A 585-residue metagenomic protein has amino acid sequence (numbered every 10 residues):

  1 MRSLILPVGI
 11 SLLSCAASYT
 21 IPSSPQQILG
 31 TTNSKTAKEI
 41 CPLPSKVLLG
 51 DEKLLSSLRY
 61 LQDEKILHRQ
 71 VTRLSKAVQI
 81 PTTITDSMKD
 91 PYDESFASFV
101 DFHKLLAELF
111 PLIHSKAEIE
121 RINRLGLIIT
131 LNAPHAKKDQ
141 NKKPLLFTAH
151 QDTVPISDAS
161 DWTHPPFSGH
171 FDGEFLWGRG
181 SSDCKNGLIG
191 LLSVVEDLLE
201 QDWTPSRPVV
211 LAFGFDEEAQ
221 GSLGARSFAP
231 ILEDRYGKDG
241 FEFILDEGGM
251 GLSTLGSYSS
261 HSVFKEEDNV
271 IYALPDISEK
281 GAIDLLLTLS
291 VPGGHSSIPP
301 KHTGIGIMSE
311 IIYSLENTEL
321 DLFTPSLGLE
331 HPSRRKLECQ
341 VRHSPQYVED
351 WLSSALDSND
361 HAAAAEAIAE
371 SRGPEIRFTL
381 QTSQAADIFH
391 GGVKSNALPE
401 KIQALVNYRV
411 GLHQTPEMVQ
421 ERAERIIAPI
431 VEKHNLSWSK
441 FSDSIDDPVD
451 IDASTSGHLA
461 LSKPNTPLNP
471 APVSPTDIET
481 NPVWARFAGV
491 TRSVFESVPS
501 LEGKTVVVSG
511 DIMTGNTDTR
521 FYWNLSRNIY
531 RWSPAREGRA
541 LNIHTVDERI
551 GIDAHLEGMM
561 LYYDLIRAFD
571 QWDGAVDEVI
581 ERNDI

Functional and structural regions predicted by a protein language model:
M1-T20: Fungal secretory targeting signals
R2, Y19-R179, L198-R207: Acidic/His- and Gly-rich active-site-bordering loop/insert found across diverse amide/peptide-bond hydrolases
H68, T72-K76, V100, K104-E108 (+8 more regions): Solvent-exposed, polar/charged alpha-helical surfaces in well-ordered, non-transmembrane soluble domains, broadly
S75, Q79-T83, A107, P111 (+10 more regions): Sec-exported extracytoplasmic/periplasmic mature domains
M88-K89, I156-S160, G221-A225, L255-Y258 (+3 more regions): Short, solvent-exposed loop/turn and secondary-structure capping segments
F175-L176, G180-A273: Acidic/histidine-rich catalytic neighborhood of metal-dependent amide-processing enzymes
Y236-E424, A428: Midchain, well-structured core segments that form catalytic/ion-binding scaffolds
S253-T254, G328-H390, E400, E417-R425 (+1 more regions): An extended, acidic, His-containing surface patch that forms the Zn2+-binding/catalytic region of metallohydrolases
